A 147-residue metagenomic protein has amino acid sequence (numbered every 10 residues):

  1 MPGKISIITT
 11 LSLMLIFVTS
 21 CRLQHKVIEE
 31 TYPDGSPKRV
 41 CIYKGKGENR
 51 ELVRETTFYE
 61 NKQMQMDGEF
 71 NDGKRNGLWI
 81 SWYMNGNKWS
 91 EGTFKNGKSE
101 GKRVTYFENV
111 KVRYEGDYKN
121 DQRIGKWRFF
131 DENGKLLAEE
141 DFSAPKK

Functional and structural regions predicted by a protein language model:
M1-T9: Bacterial N-terminal signal peptides that target proteins for export
P2, C21-Y83, N87-K95, S99-Y106 (+3 more regions): Periodic aromatic/glycine/histidine/acidic cluster detector with a strong bias toward beta-strand repeat architectures
T9-F17: Bacterial N-terminal signal peptides
